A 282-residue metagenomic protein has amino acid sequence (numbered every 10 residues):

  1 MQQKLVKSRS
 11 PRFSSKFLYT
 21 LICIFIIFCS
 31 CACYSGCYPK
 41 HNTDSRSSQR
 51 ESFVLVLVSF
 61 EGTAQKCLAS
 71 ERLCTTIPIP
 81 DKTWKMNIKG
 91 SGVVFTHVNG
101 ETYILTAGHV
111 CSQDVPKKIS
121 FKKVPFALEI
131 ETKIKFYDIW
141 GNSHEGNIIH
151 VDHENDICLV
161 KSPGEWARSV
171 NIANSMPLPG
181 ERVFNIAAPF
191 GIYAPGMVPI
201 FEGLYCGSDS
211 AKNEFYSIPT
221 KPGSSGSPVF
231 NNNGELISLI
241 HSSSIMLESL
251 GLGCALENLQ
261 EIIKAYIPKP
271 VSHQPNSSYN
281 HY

Functional and structural regions predicted by a protein language model:
M1-S14: N-terminal secretory signal peptides that target proteins for export/translocation
L21-S30: Bacterial N-terminal signal peptides
P39-R46, F121-A127, F190, L236-Y282: C-terminal cap/linker of serine protease catalytic domains
N42, K66-A69, L73-A107, H144 (+2 more regions): A conserved glycine-rich beta-strand in the N-terminal activation segment of trypsin-fold
T43-R46, V93-V94, D114-F126, N147-V151 (+1 more regions): Active-site substrate-binding loop(s) of clan PA
K89, F95-H153, S242: Catalytic-histidine neighborhood of serine endopeptidases, predominantly the chymotrypsin-like S1/PA family
V93-V94, P219-I240: Catalytic nucleophile loop of clan PA
A167-E214, P219-S224, I240-G251: Flexible, gly/ser-rich surface segments that form the specificity/activation loops bordering the active-site cleft
